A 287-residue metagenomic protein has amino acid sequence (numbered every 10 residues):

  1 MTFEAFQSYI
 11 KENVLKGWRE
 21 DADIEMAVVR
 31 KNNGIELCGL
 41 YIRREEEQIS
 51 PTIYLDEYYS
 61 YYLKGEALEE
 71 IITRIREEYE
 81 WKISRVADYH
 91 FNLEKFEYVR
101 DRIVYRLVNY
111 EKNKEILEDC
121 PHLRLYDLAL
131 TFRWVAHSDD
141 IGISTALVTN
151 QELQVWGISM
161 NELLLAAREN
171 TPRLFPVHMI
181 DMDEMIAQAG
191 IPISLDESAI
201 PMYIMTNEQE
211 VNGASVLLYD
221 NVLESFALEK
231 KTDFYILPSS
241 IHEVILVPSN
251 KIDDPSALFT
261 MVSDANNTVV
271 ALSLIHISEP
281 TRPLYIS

Functional and structural regions predicted by a protein language model:
M1-I103: An N-terminal, globular interaction/scaffold subdomain
K11-E20, T73-S84, E169-P172, P176 (+4 more regions): Generic surface-pattern signal
V28-N32, M185, H242-V244, R282: A glycine-rich phosphate-binding loop feature that marks nucleotide/adenosyl-phosphate handling sites
N33-G39, I245-P248, S287: Short, solvent-exposed polar/charged micro-motifs at secondary-structure junctions
I42-R44, P248, E279: Residue-level signal for short segments within beta-strands and strand-turn junctions of well-structured beta-sheet
L93-L125, M179: Extended, Lys/Arg-enriched charged tracts that mediate electrostatic binding to polyanionic substrates
L117-V270: A contiguous, surface-oriented mixed alpha/beta subdomain in the mid-to-C-terminal portion of proteins that forms
I275-I286: Single conserved hydrophobic/aromatic residue that forms the stacking wall/gate of nucleotide- or nucleobase-binding
